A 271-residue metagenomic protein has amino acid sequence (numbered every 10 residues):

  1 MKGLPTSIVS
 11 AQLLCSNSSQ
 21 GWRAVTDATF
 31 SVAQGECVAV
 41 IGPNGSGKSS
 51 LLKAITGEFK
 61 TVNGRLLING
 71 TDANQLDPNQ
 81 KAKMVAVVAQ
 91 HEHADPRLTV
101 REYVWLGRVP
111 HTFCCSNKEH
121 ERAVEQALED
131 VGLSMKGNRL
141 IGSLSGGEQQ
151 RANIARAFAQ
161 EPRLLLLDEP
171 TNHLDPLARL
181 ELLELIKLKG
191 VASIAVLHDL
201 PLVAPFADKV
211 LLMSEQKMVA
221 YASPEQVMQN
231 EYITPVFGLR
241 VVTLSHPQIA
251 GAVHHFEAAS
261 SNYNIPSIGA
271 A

Functional and structural regions predicted by a protein language model:
I41-P43: The feature captures the beta-strand-to-loop junction immediately N-terminal to the Walker
T56: Helix-to-loop junction immediately C-terminal to a conserved catalytic motif
G64-D72, K81: Conserved ABC transporter NBD signature motif
W105, E119-K136: Conserved ABC ATPase "signature" region
L140-L144, E148: Conserved ABC ATPase signature
L165-E169, L174: Catalytic Walker B motif of ABC-type/P-loop ATPase nucleotide-binding domains
P235-A271: ABC ATPase nucleotide-binding domains
